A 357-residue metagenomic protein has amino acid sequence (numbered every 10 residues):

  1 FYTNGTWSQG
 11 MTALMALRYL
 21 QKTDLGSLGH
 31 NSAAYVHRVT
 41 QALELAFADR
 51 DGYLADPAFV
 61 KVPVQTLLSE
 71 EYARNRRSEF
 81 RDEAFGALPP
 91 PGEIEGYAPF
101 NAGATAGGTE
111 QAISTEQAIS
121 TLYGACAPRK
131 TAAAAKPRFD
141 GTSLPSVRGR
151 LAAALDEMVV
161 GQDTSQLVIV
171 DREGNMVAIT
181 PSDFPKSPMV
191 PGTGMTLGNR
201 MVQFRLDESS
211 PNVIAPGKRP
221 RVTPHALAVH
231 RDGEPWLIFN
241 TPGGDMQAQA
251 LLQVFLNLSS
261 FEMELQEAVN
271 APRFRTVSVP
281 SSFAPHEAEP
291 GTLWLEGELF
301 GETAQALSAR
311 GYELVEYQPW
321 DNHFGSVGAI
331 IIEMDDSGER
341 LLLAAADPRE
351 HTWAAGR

Functional and structural regions predicted by a protein language model:
F1-A46, V190, T196, L227: Catalytic phosphate/nucleotide-handling subdomain of diverse soluble enzymes
F1-G5, T12-A16, L25, L167-I169 (+3 more regions): Short, well-ordered beta-strand elements
F1-T6, L28-N31, L155-D156, I238-P242 (+1 more regions): Second-shell loop/turn segments in exported
L25-S182, G192-T193: Internal maturation/activation junctions in enzymes
F47, E173, K218, L251 (+1 more regions): Extended C-terminal subregions enriched in glycine
F139-V160, S165-L237, Q247-A248, Q253 (+2 more regions): Active-site rim segments in enzyme catalytic domains, especially the processed small/beta chain of N-terminal
G301-R357: In a subset of proteins, long, contiguous C-terminal domains/tails are tracked
